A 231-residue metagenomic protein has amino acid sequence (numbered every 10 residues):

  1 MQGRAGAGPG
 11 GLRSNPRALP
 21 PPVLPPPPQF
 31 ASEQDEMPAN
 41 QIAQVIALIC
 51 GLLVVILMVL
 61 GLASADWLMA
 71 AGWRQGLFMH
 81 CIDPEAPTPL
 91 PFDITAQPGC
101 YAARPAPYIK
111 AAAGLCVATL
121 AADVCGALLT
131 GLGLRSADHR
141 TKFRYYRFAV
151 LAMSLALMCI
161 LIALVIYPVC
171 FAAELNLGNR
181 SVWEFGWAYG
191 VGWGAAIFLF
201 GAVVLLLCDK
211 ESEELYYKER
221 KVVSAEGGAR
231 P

Functional and structural regions predicted by a protein language model:
M1-A65, Q75, A86, H139 (+2 more regions): Intrinsically disordered terminal tails
A31-N40, P91-A113, L175-G190: Juxtamembrane membrane-interface segments at transmembrane-helix boundaries in membrane proteins
A43-I46, S64-W67, Y101-A102, C116-V117 (+4 more regions): Eukaryotic intrinsically disordered and solvent-exposed regulatory patches
A47-V59, L115-A127, Y146-V169, Y189-V203: Alpha-helical transmembrane segments of multi-pass membrane proteins
V59-L68, G133, C159-L177, L205-D209: Helix-to-loop junction signature of class
G61-A113: A surface-exposed beta-alpha-beta supersecondary segment
T95-P107, V169-F171, G201-E213: Juxtamembrane/interfacial segments around transmembrane helices
Q97-T141: Amphipathic alpha-helical interface segments within eukaryotic helical scaffold and small GTPase-regulatory domains
